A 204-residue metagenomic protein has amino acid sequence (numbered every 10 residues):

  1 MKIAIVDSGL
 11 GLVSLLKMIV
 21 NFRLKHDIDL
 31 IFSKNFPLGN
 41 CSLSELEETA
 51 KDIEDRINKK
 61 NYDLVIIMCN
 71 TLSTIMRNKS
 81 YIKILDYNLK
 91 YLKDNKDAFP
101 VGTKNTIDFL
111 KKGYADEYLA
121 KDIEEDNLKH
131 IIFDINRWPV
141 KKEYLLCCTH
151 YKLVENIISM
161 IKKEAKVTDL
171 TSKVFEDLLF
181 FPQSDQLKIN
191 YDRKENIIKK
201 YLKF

Functional and structural regions predicted by a protein language model:
M1-F204: Non-catalytic structural scaffold of enzyme domains
